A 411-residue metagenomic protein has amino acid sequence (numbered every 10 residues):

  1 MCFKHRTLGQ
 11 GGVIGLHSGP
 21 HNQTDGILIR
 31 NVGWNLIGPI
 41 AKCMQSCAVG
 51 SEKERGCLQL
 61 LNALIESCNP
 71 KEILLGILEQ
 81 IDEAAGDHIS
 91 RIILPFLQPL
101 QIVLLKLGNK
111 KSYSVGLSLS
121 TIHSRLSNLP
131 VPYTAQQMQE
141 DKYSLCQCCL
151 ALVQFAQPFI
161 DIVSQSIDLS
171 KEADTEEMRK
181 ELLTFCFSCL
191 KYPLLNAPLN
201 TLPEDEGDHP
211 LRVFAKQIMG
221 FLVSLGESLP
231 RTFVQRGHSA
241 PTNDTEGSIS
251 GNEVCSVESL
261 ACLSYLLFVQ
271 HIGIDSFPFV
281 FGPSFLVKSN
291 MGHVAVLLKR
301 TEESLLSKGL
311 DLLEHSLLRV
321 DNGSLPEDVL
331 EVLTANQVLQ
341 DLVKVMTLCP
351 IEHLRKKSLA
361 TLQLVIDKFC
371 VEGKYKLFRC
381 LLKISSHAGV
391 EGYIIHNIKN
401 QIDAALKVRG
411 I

Functional and structural regions predicted by a protein language model:
M1-T201: Long amphipathic alpha-helical scaffold regions
H5, D25-L36, C47-G50, S67 (+6 more regions): Alpha-solenoid helical repeat scaffolds
G389: Short, basic-rich loop-to-helix N-cap that marks the start of a DNA-contacting helix
